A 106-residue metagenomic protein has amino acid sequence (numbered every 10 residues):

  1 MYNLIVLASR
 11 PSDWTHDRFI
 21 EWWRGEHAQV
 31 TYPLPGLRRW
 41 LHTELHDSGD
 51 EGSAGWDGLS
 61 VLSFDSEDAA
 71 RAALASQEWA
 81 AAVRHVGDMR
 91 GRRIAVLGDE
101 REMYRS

Functional and structural regions predicted by a protein language model:
M1-S106: Macromolecular interaction modules
